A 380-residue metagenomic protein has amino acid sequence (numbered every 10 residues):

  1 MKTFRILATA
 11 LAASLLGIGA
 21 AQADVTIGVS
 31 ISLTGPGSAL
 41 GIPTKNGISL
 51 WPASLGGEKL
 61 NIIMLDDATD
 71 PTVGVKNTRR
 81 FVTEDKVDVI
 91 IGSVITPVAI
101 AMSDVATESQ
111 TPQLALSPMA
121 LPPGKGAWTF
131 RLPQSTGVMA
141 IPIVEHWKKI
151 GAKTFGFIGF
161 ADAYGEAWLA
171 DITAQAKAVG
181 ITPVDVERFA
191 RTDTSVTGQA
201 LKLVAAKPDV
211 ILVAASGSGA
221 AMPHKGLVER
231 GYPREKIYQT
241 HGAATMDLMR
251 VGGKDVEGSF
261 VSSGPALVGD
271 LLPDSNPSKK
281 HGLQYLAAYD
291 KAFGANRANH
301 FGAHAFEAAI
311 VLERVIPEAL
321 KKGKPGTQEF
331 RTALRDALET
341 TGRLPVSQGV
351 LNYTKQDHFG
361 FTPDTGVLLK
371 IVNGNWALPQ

Functional and structural regions predicted by a protein language model:
K2-A12, A23-Q380: Extracytosolic ligand-binding ectodomains
I18-A20: N-terminal signal peptide c-region/cleavage motif recognized by signal peptidases
